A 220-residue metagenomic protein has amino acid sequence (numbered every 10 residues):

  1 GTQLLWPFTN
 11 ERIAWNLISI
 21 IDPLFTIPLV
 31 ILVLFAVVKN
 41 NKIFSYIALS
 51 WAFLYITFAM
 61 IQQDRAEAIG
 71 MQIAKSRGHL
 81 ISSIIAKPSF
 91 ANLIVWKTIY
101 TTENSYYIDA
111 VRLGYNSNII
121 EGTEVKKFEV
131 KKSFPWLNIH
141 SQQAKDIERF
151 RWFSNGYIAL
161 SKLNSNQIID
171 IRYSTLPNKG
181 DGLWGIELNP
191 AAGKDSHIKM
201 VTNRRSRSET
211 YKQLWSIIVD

Functional and structural regions predicted by a protein language model:
G1, N16-L17, A66-I69, A110-V111: A short secondary-structure junction signal
G1-N40: Functional transmembrane or membrane-interface alpha-helices that line membrane-embedded catalytic, ligand-binding
A14-I20, A36-Y46, I81, E103-Y115: Alpha-helical membrane-embedding segments and immediately adjacent membrane-interface amphipathic helices
N40-D64: Internal/C-terminal transmembrane anchor helices
L49, A66-G70, R149: General structural feature for long, well-ordered alpha-helical segments within catalytic domains of soluble enzymes
I56-G78: Hydrophobic alpha-helical transmembrane segments in integral membrane proteins
S82-S83, V95-K97, T101-D220: Extracytosolic and intramembrane catalytic regions of membrane-associated proteins in envelope/secretory systems
P88-N92: A short beta-turn/loop motif at secondary-structure boundaries
